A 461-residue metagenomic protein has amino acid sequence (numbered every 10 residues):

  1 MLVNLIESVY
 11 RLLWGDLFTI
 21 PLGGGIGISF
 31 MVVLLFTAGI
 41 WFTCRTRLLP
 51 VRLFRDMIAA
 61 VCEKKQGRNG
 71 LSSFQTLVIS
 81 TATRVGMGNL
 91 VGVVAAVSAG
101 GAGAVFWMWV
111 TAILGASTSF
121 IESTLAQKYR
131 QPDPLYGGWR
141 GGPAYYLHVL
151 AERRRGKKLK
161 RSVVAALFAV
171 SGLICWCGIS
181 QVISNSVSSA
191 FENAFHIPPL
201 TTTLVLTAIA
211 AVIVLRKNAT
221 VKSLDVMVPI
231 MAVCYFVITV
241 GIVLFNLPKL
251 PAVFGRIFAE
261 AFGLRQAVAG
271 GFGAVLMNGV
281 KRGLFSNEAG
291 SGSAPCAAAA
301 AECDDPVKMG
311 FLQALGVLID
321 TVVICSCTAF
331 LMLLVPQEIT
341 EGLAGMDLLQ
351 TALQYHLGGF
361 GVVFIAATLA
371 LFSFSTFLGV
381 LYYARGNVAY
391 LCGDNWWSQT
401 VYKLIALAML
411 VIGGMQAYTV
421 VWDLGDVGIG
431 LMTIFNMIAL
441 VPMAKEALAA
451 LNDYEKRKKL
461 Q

Functional and structural regions predicted by a protein language model:
M1-M87, V97-A104, G115, A439-Q461: N-terminal alpha-helical transmembrane segments of multi-pass membrane transport and channel/translocase proteins
L34-L35, F42-I58, V164, G172 (+7 more regions): Membrane-interface loop-to-helix entry segments
A38-T43, L114-W139, H148-N185, S189-I213 (+2 more regions): Helix-loop-helix module between adjacent transmembrane segments
R45-P50, N89-V93, C175-S188, A211-S223 (+4 more regions): Transmembrane helix-loop junctions in multi-pass membrane proteins
L48-S73, A95, G101-A102, S117-L159 (+3 more regions): Flexible loop linkers connecting adjacent transmembrane helices in multi-pass alpha-helical membrane transporters
G67-A99, L125-K128, L135-L150, L167-V170 (+1 more regions): Alpha-helical membrane segments and immediately flanking helix-loop junctions that form or couple to the substrate/ion
L114-E122, T202-K217, V228-P248, K281-L284 (+2 more regions): Selective recognition of specific alpha-helical transmembrane segments in multi-pass small-molecule
E122-P134, V240-R256, G270, A300-C303 (+1 more regions): Extracellular/periplasmic helix-exit of transmembrane alpha-helices
